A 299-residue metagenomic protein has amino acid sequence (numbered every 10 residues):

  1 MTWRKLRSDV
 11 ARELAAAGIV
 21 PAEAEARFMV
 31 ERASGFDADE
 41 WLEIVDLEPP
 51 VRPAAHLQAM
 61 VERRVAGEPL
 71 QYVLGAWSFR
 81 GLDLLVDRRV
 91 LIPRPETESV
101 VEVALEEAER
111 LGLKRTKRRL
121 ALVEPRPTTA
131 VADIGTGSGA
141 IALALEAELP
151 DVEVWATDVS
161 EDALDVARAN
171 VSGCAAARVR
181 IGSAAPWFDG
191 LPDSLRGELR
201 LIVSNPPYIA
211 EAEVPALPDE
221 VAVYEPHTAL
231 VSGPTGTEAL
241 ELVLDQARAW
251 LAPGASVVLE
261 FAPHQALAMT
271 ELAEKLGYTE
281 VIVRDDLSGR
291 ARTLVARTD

Functional and structural regions predicted by a protein language model:
M1-E25: Non-catalytic nucleic-acid substrate-recognition regions in nucleic-acid-modifying enzymes
L14, A108, V171, A247 (+1 more regions): Conserved hydrophobic residues forming the short capping helix/wall of the S-adenosyl-L-methionine
E23, F28-E107: Conserved AdoMet
M29, G67, T97, I141 (+7 more regions): Residue-level signal for inorganic ion chemistry
L82, V152, A177-R180, A255 (+1 more regions): A structural micro-motif
S99-A216: Conserved SAM/SAH cofactor-binding pocket of Class I
Y208-A239: Mobile active-site "lid"/loop adjacent to the S-adenosyl-L-methionine
P234-A296: Conserved Class I SAM-dependent methyltransferase catalytic core
